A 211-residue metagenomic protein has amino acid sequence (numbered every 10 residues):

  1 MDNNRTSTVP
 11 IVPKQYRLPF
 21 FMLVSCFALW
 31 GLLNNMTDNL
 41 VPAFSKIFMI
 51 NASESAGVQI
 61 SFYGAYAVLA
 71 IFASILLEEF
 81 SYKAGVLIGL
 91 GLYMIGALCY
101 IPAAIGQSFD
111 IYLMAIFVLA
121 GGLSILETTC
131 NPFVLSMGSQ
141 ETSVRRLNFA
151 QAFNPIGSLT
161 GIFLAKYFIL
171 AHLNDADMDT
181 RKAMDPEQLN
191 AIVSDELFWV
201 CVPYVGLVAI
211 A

Functional and structural regions predicted by a protein language model:
L18-F48, C130-N131, G161: Extracytoplasmic
G31, G91-G106: C-terminal ends and interior cores of transmembrane alpha-helices in multi-pass membrane transporters/permeases
G57-L77, G161: Central cavity-lining transmembrane alpha-helices of secondary-active solute carriers, predominantly the Major
L123-S124, T142-N174: Glycine-rich segments within core transmembrane alpha-helices of 12-TM secondary carriers
I125-S139: Intracellular juxtamembrane helix-capping segments at the cytosolic ends of symmetry-related transmembrane helices
T180-M184, L197-A211: Symmetry-related core transmembrane helices of the 12-TM Major Facilitator Superfamily/SLC fold
